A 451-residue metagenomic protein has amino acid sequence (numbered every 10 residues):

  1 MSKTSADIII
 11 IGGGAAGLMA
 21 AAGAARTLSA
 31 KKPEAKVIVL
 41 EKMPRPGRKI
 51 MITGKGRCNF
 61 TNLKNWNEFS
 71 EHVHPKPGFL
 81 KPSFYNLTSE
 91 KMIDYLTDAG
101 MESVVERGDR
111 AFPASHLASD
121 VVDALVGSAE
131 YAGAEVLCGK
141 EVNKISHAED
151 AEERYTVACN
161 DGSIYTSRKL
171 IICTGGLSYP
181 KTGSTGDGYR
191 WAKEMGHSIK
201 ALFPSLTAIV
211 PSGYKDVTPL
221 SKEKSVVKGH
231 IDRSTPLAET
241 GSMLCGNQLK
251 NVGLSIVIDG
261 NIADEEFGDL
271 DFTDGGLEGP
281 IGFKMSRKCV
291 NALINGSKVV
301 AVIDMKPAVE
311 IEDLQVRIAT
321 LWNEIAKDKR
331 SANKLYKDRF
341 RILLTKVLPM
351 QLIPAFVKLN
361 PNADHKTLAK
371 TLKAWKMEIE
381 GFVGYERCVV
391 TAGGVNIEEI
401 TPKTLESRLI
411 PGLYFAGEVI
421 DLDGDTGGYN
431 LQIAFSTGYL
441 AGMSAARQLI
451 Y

Functional and structural regions predicted by a protein language model:
S2-A16: Beta1/beta-strand and adjacent pyrophosphate-binding region of the FAD-binding site in flavoprotein oxidoreductases
I9, A25-K55: Glycine-rich FAD pyrophosphate-binding loop
I9-I11, L40, V142, I164-K181 (+3 more regions): Short hydrophobic core segments
K42-H74: Conserved N-terminal glycine-rich FAD pyrophosphate-binding loop of Rossmann-like flavoproteins
R45, W66-E68, K76, Y85 (+8 more regions): Residue-level recognition of phosphate/Mg2+-coordinating polar/acidic sites in nucleotide-handling active sites
A129-V142, L202: A conserved beta-strand/loop element that lines the FAD pocket in flavoprotein oxidoreductases
C138-E153: A conserved short coil-to-beta-strand element within the FAD-binding core of flavoproteins
K169-V217, S234, A238: Glycine-rich loop(s) and the adjacent beta-strand/alpha-helix scaffold that form part
